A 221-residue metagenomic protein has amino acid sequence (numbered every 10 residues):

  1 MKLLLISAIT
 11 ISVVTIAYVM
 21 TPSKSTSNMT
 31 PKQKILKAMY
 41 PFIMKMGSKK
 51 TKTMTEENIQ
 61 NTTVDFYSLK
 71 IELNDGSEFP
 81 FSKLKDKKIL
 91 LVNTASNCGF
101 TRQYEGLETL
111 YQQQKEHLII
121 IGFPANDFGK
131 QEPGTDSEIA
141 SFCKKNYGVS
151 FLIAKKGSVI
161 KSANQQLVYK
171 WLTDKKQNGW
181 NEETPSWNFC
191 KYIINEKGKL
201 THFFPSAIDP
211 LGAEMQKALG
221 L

Functional and structural regions predicted by a protein language model:
K2-F66: N-terminal targeting signals for export/organelle localization
F79-R102, L107, I119-P124: Short active-site neighborhood of thiol/selenol oxidoreductases, capturing the structured segment around
K85-I89, K115-I119, Y147-L152, E196-K199: Loop/turn elements at helix/coil->beta-strand transitions in domains of secreted/extracellular proteins
N93, H117-G134, V149-S162: Thiol-based oxidoreductase modules, predominantly thioredoxin-like and allied folds used for disulfide exchange
G99-Q113, G134-S137: Typically the conserved alpha-helix immediately C-terminal to a functionally engaged Cys/Sec in thioredoxin-like
S137-N188: Short, internal strand/loop/helix patches that form the active-site neighborhood or redox-interaction surface
L167-K170, D174-L221: Thiol-/selenol-based redox modules, centered on thioredoxin-like and closely related oxidoreductase domains
